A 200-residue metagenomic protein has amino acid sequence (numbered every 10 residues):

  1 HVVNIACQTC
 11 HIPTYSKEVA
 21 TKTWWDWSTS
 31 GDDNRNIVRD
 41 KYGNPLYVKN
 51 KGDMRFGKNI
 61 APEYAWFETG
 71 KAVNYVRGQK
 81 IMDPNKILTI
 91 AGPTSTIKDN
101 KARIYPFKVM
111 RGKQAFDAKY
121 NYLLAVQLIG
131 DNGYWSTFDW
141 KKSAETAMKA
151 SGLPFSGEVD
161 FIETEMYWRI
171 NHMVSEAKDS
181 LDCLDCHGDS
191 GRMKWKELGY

Functional and structural regions predicted by a protein language model:
H1-Y200: C-type cytochrome heme-c attachment and multiheme electron-transfer modules
